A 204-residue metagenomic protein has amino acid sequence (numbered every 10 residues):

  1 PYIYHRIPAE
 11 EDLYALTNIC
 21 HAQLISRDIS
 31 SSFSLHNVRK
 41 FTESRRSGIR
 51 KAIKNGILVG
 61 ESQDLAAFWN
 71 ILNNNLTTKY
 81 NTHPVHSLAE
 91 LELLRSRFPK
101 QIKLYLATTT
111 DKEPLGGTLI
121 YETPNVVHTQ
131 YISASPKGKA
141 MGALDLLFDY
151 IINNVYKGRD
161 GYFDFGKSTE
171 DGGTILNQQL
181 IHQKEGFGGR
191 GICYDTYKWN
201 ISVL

Functional and structural regions predicted by a protein language model:
Y2-G138: A conserved beta-strand-loop-helix scaffold within acyl/acetyltransferase catalytic domains
F33-H36, N200-L204: C-terminal "cap" of GNAT-fold acetyltransferases
L93, Q101-V203: Aromatic (often tryptophan-rich) hydrophobic motifs at membrane interfaces
